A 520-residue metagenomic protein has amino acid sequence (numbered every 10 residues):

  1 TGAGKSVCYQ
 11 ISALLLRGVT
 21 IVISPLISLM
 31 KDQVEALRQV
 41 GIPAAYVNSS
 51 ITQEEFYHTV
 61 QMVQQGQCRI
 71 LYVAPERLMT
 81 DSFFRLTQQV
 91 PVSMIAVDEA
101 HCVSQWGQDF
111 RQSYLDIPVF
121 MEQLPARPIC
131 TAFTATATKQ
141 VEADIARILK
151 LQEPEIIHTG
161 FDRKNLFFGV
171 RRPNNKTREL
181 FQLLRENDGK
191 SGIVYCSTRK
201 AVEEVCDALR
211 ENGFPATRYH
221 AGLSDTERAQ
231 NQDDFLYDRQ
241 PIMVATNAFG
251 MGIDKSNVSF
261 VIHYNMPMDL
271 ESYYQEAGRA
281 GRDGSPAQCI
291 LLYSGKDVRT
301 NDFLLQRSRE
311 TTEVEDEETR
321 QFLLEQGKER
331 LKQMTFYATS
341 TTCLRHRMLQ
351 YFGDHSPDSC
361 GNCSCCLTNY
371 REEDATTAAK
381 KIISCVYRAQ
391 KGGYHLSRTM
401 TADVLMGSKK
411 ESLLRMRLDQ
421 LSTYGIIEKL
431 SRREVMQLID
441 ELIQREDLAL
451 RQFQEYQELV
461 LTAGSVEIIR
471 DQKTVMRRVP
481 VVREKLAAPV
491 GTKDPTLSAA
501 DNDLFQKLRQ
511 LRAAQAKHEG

Functional and structural regions predicted by a protein language model:
T1-S6, S12-I21, S28-E318, E329 (+2 more regions): Helicase motor core with emphasis on the C-terminal RecA-like subdomain
F120, I145, M348, R512-Q515: Broad structural signal for hydrophobic residues in well-ordered alpha-helices, predominantly aliphatic
P125, I253, S340, G392-G393 (+1 more regions): Helix-turn-helix/winged-helix DNA-binding modules
R147, E211, F336, Q510-A514: A generic structural signal for well-ordered alpha-helical segments enriched in polar/charged residues
R299-T300, T311-E317, Q326-K328, L344-H346 (+1 more regions): Accessory DNA-binding and partner-docking regions appended to nucleic-acid-acting proteins, especially the terminal
F322-D354: Short, charged low-complexity linear segments at domain edges
